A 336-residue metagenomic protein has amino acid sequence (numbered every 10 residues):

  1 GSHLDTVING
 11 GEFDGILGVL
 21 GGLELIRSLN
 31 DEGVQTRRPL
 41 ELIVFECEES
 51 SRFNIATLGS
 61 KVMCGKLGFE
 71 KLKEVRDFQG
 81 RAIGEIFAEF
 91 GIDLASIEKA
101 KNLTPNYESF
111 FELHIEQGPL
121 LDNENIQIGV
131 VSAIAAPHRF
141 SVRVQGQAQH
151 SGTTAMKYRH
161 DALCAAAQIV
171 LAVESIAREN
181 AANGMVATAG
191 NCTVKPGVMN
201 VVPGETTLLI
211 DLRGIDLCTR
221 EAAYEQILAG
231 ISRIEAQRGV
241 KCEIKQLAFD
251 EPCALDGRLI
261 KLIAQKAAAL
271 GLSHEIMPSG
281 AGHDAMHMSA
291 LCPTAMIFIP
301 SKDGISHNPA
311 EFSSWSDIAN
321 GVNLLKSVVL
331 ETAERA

Functional and structural regions predicted by a protein language model:
G1-A88, W315, N320: Active-site metal-coordination/substrate-binding segment of hydrolases, especially metallo-dependent peptidases
G1-N9, Q145-S151, L270, D303-P309: Glycine/charged-rich beta-loop-alpha catalytic/anionic-binding loops adjacent to active sites
D5, C47-E48, N54-L217: Midchain, well-structured core segments that form catalytic/ion-binding scaffolds
Q35-P39, I97-K101, T153, S175-A189 (+3 more regions): Flexible, glycine/charged-enriched surface loops at secondary-structure junctions
S132-I134, H150, T154-E179, Y224-A229 (+2 more regions): His/Asp/Glu-rich mid-to-C-terminal helical/loop segments that flank catalytic regions of hydrolases
T188-G197, L209-D216, K241-I260, M286: A short beta-alpha structural unit
T219-A223: Solvent-exposed, non-transmembrane alpha-helical starts
K245-A336: An extended, acidic, His-containing surface patch that forms the Zn2+-binding/catalytic region of metallohydrolases
